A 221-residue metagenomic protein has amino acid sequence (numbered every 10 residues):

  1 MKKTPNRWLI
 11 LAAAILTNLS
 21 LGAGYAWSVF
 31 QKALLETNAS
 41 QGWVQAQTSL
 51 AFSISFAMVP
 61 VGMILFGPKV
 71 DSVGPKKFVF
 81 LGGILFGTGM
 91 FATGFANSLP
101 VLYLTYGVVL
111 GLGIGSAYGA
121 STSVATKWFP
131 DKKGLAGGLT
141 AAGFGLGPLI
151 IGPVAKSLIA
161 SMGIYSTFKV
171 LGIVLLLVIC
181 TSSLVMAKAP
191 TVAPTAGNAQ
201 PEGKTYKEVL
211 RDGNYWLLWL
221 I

Functional and structural regions predicted by a protein language model:
K2-A13, S98, K207-I221: Juxtamembrane cytosolic amphipathic helices that cap and anchor the N-termini of specific transmembrane helices
L19, G89, P100-S116: Hydrophobic core of transmembrane alpha-helices in multi-pass small-molecule transporters, especially MFS/SLC-type
G22-G24, G111-G119, G145, L149: Small-residue-rich segments within alpha-helical transmembrane domains of MFS-like 12-TM solute carriers
S28-V61: Extracellular/periplasmic helix-loop-helix junction of adjacent transmembrane segments in MFS-like secondary
L34, G107, G115-F129, A136-G137: Intracellular juxtamembrane helix-capping segments at the cytosolic ends of symmetry-related transmembrane helices
V61-P100: Conserved MFS/SLC helix-loop-helix module at the cytosolic interface between two early adjacent transmembrane helices
L139-A189: Helix-loop-helix hairpin linking two adjacent transmembrane segments in secondary transporters
A187-K204: Flexible cytoplasmic inter-helical loops of multi-pass small-molecule transporters
